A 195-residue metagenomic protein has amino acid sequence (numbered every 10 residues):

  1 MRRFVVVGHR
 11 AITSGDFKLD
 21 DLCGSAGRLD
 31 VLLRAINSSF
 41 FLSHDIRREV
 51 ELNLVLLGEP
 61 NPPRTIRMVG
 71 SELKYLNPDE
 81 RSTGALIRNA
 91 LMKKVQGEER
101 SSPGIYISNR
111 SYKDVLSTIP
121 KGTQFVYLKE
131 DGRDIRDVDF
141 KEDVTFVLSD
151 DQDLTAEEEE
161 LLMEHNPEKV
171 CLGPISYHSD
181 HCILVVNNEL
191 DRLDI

Functional and structural regions predicted by a protein language model:
M1-Y127: RNA substrate-binding interface of SAM-dependent RNA methyltransferases
A11-S14, P60-P62, G132-I135, D151-L154: Short acidic, S/G/P-rich loop/turn micro-motifs used as interaction or catalytic elements
L19-D21, M68, F140-E142, L161-L162: Short, glycine/charged-enriched secondary-structure capping and boundary segments
D30, L148-A156, S176-D180: Short, amphipathic alpha-helical segments
S71, K141-T145, P167-E168: Active-site regions of enzymes building and remodeling cell-envelope glycoconjugates
Y106-D143, D153-L161: Active-site cofactor/cluster-binding pocket
K129, V147-D150, L172-G173: Thr-Gly-centered strand-to-loop micro-motif
E157-I195: Structured adenosyl-cofactor binding patch, chiefly the S-adenosyl-L-methionine
